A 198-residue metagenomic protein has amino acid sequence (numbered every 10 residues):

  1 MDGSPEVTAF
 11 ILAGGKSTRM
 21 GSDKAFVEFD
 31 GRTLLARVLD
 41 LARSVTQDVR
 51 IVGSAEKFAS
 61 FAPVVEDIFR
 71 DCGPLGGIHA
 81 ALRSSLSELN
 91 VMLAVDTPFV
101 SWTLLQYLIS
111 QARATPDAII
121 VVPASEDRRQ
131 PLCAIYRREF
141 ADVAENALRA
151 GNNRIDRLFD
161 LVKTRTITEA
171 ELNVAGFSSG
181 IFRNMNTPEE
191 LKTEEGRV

Functional and structural regions predicted by a protein language model:
D2-I155, D160-G180, K192-R197: Nucleotide and nucleotide-moiety/phosphate-recognizing core
R183: Dinucleotide-binding Rossmann-like beta1-alpha1 core, especially the glycine-rich loop that anchors the ADP
